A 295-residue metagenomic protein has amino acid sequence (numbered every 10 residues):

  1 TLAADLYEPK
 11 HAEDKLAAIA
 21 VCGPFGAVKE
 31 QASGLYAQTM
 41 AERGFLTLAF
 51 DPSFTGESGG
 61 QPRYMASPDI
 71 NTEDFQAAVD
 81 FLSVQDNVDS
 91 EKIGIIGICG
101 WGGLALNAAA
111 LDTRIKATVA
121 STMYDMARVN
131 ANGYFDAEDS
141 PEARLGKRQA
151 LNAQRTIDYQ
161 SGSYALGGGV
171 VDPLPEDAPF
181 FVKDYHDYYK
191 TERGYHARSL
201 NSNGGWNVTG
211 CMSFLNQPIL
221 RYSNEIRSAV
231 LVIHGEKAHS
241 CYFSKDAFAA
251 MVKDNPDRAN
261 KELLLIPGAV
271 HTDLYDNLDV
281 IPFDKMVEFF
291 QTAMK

Functional and structural regions predicted by a protein language model:
K15-P24: Short beta-strand element of the alpha/beta-hydrolase
G26-Q38, P52, S244: The serine-hydrolase catalytic nucleophile loop
T39-G59: Conserved alpha/beta-hydrolase
M65-D86: Alpha/beta-hydrolase active-site loop
D86-G100: Alpha/beta-hydrolase fold nucleophile elbow
L106-T191: Alpha/beta-hydrolase-fold enzymes
I226, V232-H234: Short beta-strand/loop motif that positions the catalytic acidic residue of the alpha/beta-hydrolase fold
A269-V280: Catalytic histidine-centered segment of alpha/beta-hydrolase-like enzymes
